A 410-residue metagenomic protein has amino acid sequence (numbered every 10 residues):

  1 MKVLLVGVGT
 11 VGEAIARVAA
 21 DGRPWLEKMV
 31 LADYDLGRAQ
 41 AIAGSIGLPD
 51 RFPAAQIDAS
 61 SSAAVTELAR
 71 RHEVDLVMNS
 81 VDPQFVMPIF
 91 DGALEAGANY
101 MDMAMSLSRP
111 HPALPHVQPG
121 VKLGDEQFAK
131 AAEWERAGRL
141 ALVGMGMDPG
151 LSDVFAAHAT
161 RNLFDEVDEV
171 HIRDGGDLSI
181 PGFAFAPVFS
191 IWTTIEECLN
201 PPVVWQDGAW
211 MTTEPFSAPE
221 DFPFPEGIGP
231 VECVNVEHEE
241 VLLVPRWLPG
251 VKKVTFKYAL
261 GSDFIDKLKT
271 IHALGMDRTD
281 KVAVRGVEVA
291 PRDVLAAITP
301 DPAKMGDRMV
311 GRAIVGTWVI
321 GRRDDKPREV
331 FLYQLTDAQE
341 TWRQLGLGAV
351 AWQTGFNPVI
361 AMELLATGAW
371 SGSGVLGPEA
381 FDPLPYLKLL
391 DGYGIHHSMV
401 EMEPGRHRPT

Functional and structural regions predicted by a protein language model:
V3-G9: Conserved N-terminal Rossmann-fold NAD(P)-binding element of oxidoreductases
G12-E13: N-terminal Rossmann-fold NAD(P) dinucleotide-binding loop
Y34-R38: Helix N-cap at the beta1-alpha1 junction of Rossmann-like dinucleotide-binding domains, i.e., the first residues
I46-S61: Rossmann-fold cofactor-recognition segment
A59-E73: Conserved Rossmann-fold cofactor-binding substructure of NAD(P)-dependent oxidoreductases
A69, D75-M78, A93, Y100-M101: N-terminal Rossmann-like NAD(P) cofactor-binding module of classical short-chain dehydrogenase/reductase
M103-R139: Rossmann-fold NAD(P)-binding glycine/threonine-rich loop
R161-T410: C-terminal catalytic/substrate-binding lobe primarily of soluble NAD(P)-dependent oxidoreductases
